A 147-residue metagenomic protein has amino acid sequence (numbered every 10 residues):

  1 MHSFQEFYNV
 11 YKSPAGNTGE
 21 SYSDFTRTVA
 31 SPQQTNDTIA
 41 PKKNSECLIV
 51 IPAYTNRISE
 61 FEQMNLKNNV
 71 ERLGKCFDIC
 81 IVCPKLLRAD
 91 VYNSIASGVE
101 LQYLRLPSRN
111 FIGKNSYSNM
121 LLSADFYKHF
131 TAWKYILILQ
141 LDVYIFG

Functional and structural regions predicted by a protein language model:
H2-K67: N-proximal low-complexity "stem/linker" segments adjacent to membrane-targeting elements
Y11-P14, Q102, G147: Catalytic core of nucleotide-activated saccharide and alditol-phosphate transferases
S45, F77, W133-Y135: Short coil/turn segments at beta-strand junctions that form active-site/ligand-binding loops
L48-V50, D78-I81: A structural signal for isolated positions on well-ordered beta-strands in alpha/beta enzyme cores
I58-F61, L87-V91, Y144-G147: Short catalytic/ligand-binding loop motif for oxyanion handling, primarily in non-cytosolic enzymes, centered on
M64-F77: Short, acidic, metal-binding catalytic loop of nucleotide-sugar glycosyltransferases
V82-K134: Active-site-proximal specificity loops/subdomain of glycosyltransferases
W133-Y144: Short beta-strand-to-loop acidic/aromatic patch adjacent to the donor-nucleotide binding site
